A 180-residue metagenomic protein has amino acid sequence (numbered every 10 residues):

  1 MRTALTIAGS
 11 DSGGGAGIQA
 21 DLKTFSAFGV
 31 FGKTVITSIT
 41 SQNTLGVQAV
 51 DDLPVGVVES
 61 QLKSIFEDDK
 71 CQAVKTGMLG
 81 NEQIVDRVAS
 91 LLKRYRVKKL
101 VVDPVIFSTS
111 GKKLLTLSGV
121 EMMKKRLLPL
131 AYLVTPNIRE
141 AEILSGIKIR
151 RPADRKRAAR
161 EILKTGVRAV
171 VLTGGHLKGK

Functional and structural regions predicted by a protein language model:
M1-A73, A153-K180: Small-residue (G/A/S/T)-rich helix-start motifs and N-terminal tracts that mark the onset
A8, G77-L79, V105, R139 (+1 more regions): Anionic group-transfer/hydrolysis microenvironments
A20-L22, Q48-V50, V88-L91, L114-L117 (+1 more regions): Short, glycine/charged-enriched secondary-structure capping and boundary segments
F28, Y95-R96, L130, G166: Helix C-cap/helix->beta junction micro-motif
K33-T37, K99-P104, L127-R139: Non-cysteine beta-strand/loop elements that form the S-adenosyl-L-methionine
T40-Q48, S108-K113, A141-S145: A short acidic, helix-capping loop that chelates divalent metal ions and anchors anionic groups
F66-P129: Glycine/small-residue-rich loop that forms an oxyanion/phosphate-binding "nest" at active or ligand-binding sites
L117-K180: Conserved phosphate/ATP/ADP-binding segment of small-molecule kinases
